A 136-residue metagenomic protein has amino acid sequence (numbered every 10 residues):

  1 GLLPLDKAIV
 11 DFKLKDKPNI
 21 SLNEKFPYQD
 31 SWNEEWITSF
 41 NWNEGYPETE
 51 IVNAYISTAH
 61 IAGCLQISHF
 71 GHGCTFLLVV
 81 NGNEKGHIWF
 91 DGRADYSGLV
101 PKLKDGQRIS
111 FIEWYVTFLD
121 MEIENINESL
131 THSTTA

Functional and structural regions predicted by a protein language model:
G1-H69, S133-A136: A surface-exposed partner-binding patch
K17, V79-G82, D91-R93, K102-D105 (+1 more regions): Surface-exposed beta-strand edges and their flanking turn/coil or helix-capping segments
A59, F70, L103-Q107: Short amphipathic alpha-helical interaction segments
L65-S68, C74-G98: Low-complexity, glycine/alanine/valine/leucine- and proline-rich hydrophobic stretches
D95-A136: Long, compositionally biased interface segments
